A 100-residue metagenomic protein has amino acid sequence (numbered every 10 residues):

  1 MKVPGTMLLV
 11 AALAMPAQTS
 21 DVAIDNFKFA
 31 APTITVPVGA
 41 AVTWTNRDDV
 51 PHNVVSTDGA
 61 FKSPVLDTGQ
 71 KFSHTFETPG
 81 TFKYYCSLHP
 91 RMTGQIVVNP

Functional and structural regions predicted by a protein language model:
V3-A11, M15-P100: Extracytoplasmic copper-binding redox domains, predominantly the cupredoxin/blue-copper superfamily
